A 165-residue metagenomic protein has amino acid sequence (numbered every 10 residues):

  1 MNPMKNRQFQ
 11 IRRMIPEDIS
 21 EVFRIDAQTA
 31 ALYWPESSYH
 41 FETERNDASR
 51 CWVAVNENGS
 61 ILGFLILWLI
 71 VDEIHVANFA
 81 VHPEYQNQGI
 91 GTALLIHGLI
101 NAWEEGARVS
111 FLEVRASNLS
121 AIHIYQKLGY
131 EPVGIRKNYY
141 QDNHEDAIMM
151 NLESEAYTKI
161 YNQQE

Functional and structural regions predicted by a protein language model:
M4-F9, R13-E84, L95-H97, N101 (+2 more regions): Acetyl-CoA-dependent GNAT
V76, S110-V114: Conserved hydrophobic beta-strand within the GNAT/NAT acetyltransferase core sheet that lines the active-site cleft
H82, Q86, R115-S117, D142: Residue-level recognition of the GNAT/N-acetyltransferase active site
N87-I100, H123-K127: Conserved acetyl-CoA-binding loop-helix of GNAT-fold acetyltransferases
L95, N118-A121, N138-N143: Short glycine/proline-centered loop/turn elements that form peptide/ligand docking sites
E113, E131-I148: Conserved catalytic-core motifs of GNAT/GCN5-like acyltransferases
Y125, Y130, M150: Conserved active-site tyrosine of GNAT-family acetyltransferases
